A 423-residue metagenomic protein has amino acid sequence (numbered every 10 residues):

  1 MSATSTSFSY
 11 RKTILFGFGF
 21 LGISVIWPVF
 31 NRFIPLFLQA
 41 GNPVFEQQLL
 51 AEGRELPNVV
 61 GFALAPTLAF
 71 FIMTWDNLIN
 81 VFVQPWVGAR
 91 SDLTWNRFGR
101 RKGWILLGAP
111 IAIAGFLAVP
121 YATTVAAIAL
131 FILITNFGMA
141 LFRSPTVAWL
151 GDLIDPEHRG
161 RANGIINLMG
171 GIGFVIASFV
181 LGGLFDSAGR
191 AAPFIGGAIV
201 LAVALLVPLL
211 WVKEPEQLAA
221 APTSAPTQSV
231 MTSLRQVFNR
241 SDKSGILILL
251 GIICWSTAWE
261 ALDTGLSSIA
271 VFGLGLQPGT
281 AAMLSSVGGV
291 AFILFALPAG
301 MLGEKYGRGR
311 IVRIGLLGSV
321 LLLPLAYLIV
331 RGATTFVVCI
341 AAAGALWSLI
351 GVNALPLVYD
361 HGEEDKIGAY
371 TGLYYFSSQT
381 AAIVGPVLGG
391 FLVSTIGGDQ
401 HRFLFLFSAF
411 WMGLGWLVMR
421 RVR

Functional and structural regions predicted by a protein language model:
M1-S9, E216-L249: Juxtamembrane intracellular "pre-TM" segments in multi-pass secondary transporters
R32-T67, T264-A281: Short amphipathic helix-loop junctions that connect adjacent transmembrane helices in Major Facilitator Superfamily/SLC
N80, R161-F185, Y375-P386: Glycine-rich segments within core transmembrane alpha-helices of 12-TM secondary carriers
F82-F98, F295-R308, V393: Helix-to-loop junctions at the C-terminal end of transmembrane segments in multipass secondary transporters
R100, G183-I199, F391-W411: A membrane-interface helix-boundary motif in multi-pass transporters
L106-T123, L317-R331: C-terminal ends and interior cores of transmembrane alpha-helices in multi-pass membrane transporters/permeases
P120, V203-V212, L406-R423: Multi-pass alpha-helical transporter architecture, strongest for 12-TM Major Facilitator/SLC carriers used
L141-I154, L349-E363: Intracellular juxtamembrane helix-capping segments at the cytosolic ends of symmetry-related transmembrane helices
